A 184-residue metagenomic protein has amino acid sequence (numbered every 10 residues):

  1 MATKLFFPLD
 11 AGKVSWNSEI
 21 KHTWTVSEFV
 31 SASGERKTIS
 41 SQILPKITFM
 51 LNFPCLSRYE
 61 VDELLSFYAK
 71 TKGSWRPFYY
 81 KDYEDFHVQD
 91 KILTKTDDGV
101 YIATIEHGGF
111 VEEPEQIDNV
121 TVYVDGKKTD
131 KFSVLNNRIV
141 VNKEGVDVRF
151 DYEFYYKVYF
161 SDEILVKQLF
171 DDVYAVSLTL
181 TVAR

Functional and structural regions predicted by a protein language model:
M1-Y123, K127-T129, S133-R138, K143-R184: Extracellular/virion structural assembly segments
